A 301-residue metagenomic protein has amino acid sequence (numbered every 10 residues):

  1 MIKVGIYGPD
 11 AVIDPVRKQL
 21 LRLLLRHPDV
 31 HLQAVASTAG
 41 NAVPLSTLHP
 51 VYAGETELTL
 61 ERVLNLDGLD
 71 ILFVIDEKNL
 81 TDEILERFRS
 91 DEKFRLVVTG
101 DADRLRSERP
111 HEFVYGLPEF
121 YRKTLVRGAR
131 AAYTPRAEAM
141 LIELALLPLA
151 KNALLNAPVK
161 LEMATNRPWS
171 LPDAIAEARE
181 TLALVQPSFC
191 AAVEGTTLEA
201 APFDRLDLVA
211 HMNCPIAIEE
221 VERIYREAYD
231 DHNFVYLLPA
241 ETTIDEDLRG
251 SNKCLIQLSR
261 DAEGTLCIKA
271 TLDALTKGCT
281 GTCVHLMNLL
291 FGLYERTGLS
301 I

Functional and structural regions predicted by a protein language model:
M1-L171, S188-A192, S259-A262, R296-T297: N-terminal Rossmann-like NAD(P) cofactor-binding subdomain of oxidoreductases, focused on the glycine-rich
I13, T81, E138, I142 (+6 more regions): Generic structural signal for well-ordered, non-membrane alpha-helical segments in soluble metabolic enzymes
L21, E143-L147, I175-R179, A183 (+3 more regions): Predominant activation on well-ordered alpha-helical scaffold segments within soluble catalytic domains
L23, H27, N152, T181 (+3 more regions): Change "in soluble alpha/beta enzymes" to "in soluble alpha/beta proteins
H31, L155-A157, D204-L208, N252: A generic structural signal for short beta-strands and their flanking turns/coil linkers
H49-Y52, A183-S188, T243-R249: Short, solvent-exposed secondary-structure boundary motifs
S170-Y236: C-terminal substrate-binding/catalytic lobe of Rossmann-fold NAD(P)-dependent dehydrogenases
D207-I301: C-terminal active-site/capping subdomain that shapes the small-molecule cofactor and substrate pocket of enzyme
